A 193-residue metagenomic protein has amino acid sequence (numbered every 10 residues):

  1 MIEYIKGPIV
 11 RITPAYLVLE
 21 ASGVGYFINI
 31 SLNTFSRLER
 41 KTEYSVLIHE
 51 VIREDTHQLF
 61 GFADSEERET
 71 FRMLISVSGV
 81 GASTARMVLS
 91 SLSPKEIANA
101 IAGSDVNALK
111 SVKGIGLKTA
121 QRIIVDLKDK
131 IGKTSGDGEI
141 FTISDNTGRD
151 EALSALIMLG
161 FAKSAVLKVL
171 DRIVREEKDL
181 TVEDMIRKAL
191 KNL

Functional and structural regions predicted by a protein language model:
M1, T70-S76, A85-V88, A100 (+3 more regions): Residue-level recognition of specific faces of alpha-helices
M1-S76, E183-L193: Structure-specific DNA junction-binding interface
V10, I75, S93, A102 (+6 more regions): Signal for well-folded cores of large energy- and translation-related assemblies
E50, H57-F62, A82-I101, R122-S135: Amphipathic, charged-and-aliphatic alpha-helical interface segments that function as noncatalytic docking
A85, I97, A120, V166-V169 (+1 more regions): Small-residue helix-packing motif on alpha-helices
I123-I173: Strongly charged, low-complexity linkers/loops
F161, A165-D171, R175-L193: C-terminal, charged interaction/regulatory segments at domain termini
